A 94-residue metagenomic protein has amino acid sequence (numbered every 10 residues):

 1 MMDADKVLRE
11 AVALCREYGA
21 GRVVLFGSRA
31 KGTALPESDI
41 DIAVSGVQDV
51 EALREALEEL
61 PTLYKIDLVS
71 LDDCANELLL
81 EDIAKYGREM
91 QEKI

Functional and structural regions predicted by a protein language model:
M1-R22, A30-P36, S45-I94: Catalytic core of pol beta-like nucleotidyltransferases
